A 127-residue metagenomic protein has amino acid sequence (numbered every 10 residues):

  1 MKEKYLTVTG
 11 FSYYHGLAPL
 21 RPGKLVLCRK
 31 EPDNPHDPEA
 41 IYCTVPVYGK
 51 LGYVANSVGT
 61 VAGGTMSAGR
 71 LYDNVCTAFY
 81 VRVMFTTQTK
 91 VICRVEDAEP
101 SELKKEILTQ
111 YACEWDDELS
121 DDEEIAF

Functional and structural regions predicted by a protein language model:
M1-F127: Conserved active-site motif detector
